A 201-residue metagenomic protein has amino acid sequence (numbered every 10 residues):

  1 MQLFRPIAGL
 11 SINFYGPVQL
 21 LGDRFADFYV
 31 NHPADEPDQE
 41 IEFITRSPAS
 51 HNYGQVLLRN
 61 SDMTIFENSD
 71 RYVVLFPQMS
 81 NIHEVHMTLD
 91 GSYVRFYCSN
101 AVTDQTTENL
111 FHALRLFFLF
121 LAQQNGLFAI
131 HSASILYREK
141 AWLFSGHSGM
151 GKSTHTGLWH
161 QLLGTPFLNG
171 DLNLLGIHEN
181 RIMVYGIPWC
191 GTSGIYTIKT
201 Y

Functional and structural regions predicted by a protein language model:
M1-S148, L158-L168, N173-Y201: A noncatalytic interaction/capping subdomain that flanks phosphate/NTP-handling catalytic cores
M150-K152: Conserved glycine(s) of the Walker
H155: Hydrophobic positions on the alpha1 helix immediately C-terminal to the Walker A/P-loop
